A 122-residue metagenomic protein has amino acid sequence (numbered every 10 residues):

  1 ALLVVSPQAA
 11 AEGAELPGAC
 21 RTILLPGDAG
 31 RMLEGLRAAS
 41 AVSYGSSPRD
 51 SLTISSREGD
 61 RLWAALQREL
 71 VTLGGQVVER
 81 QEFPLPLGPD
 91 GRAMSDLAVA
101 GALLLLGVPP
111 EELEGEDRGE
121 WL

Functional and structural regions predicted by a protein language model:
A1-S43: Flexible active-site lid/hinge loop adjacent to a nucleotide/diphosphate and Mg2+-phosphate binding pocket
S46-L122: Adenine nucleotide phosphate-binding catalytic loops in nucleotide-utilizing enzymes
